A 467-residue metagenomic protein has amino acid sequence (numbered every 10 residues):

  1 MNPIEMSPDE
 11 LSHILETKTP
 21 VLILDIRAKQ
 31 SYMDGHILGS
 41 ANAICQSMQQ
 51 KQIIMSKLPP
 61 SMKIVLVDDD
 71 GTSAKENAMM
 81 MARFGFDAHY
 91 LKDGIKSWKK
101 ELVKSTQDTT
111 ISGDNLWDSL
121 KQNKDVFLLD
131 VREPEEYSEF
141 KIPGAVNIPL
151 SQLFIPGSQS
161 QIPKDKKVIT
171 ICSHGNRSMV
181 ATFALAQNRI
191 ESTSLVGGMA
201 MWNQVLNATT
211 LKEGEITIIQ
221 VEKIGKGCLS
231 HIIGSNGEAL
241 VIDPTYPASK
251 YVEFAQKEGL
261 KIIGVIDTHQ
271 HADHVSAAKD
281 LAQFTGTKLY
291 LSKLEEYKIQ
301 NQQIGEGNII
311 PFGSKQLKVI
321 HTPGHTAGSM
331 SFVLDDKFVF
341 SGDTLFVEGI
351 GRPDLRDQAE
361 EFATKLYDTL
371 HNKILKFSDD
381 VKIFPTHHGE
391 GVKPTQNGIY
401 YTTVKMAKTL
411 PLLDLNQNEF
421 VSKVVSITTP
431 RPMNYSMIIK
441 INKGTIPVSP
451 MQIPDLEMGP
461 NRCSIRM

Functional and structural regions predicted by a protein language model:
M1-L22, A28-F127, E133-K167, S173-L240 (+4 more regions): Rhodanese-like catalytic fold shared by cysteine-dependent sulfurtransferases and DSP/PTP-type phosphatases
L38-A43, P143-G144, P353-E360, M406: Short glycine-enriched, charge-decorated loop/helix-capping segments at active-site entrances that position
L91, L195, Y290-K293, G342 (+1 more regions): Generic beta-sheet signal
K141, I266-H274, H325, S329 (+1 more regions): Histidine-centered divalent metal-coordination motifs
P163-I169, A248-Y290: Active-site metal-binding motif and surrounding structural segment of the metallo-beta-lactamase
F183-N188, A208-T210, D368-K382, T386-M467: Accessory terminal helices/loops
T209-I262, I299-H388: Catalytic core of the metallo-beta-lactamase
